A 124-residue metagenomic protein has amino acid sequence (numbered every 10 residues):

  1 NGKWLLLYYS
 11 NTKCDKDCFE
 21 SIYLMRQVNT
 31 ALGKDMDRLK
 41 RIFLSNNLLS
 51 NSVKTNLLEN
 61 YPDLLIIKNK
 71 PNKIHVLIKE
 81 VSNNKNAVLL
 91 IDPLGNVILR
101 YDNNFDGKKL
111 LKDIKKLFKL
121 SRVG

Functional and structural regions predicted by a protein language model:
N1-L5, E20, K34-D37, D113 (+1 more regions): Non-globular targeting/processing and membrane-anchoring segments
N1-Q27: Short active-site neighborhood of thiol/selenol oxidoreductases, capturing the structured segment around
S21-L24, V53, L110-D113: Stable alpha-helical elements in mature extracytoplasmic
I22-I42: Conserved helix-turn-beta segment immediately C-terminal to the redox Cys motif in thioredoxin-like folds
K40-I42, V53-A87, I91: Short, internal strand/loop/helix patches that form the active-site neighborhood or redox-interaction surface
L48-S50: Short, polar loop motifs at secondary-structure junctions
N84-K85, L90-G124: Thiol-/selenol-based redox modules, centered on thioredoxin-like and closely related oxidoreductase domains
